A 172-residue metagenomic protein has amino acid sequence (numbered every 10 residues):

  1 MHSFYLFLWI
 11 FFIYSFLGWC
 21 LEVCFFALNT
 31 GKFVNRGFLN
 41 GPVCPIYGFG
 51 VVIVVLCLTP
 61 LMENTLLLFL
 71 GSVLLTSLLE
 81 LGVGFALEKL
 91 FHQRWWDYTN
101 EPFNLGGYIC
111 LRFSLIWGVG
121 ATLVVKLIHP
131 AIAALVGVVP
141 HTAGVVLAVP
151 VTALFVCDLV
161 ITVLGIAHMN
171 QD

Functional and structural regions predicted by a protein language model:
M1-D172: Aromatic-rich, lipid-facing transmembrane alpha helices and their immediate juxtamembrane interface loops in integral
